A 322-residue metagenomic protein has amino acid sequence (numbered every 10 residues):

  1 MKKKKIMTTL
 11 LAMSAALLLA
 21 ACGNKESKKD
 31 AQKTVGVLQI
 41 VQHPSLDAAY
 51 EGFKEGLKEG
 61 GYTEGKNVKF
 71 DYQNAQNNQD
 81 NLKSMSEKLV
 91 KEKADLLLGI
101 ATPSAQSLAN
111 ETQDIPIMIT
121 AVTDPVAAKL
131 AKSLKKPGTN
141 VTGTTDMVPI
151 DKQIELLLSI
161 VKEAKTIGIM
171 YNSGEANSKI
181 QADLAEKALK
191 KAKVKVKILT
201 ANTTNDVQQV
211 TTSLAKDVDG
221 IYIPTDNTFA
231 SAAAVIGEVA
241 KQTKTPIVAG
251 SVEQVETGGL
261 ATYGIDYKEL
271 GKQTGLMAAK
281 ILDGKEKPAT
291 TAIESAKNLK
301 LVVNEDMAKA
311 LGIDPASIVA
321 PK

Functional and structural regions predicted by a protein language model:
L18-A21: C-terminal motif of bacterial Sec signal peptides marking the signal peptidase cleavage site
G23-K25: Bacterial signal peptide processing site
V35-K54, G60, D71-D80, G174-S178 (+2 more regions): Extracytoplasmic "Venus flytrap"
F53, T142-L189, T291-M307: An alpha-beta-alpha
K69-K91, T200-L214: Structural motif
Q76-K132, D226-K241, T245-G250: Beta-alpha junction/loop-to-helix N-cap segments that form part of ligand/metal-binding clefts
P125-A164, D266-E286: Hydrophobic alpha-helical segments within soluble ligand-binding/sensing domains
K280-K322: Hinge/cleft segment of the Venus flytrap/periplasmic-binding protein
